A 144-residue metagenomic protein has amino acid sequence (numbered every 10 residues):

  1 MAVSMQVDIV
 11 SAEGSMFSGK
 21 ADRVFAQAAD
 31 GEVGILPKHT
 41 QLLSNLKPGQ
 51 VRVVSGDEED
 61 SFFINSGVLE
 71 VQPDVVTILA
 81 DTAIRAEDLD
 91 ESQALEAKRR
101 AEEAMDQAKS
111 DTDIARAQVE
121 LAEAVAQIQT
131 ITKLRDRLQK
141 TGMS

Functional and structural regions predicted by a protein language model:
M1-S61: A positional/architectural concept
A26, L43, E70-V71, A86-D88: A short local loop/turn or secondary-structure capping micro-motif enriched for an aromatic residue
K38, L46, I64, V71 (+1 more regions): A conserved hydrophobic position in a structured secondary element of the catalytic/binding core that shapes
H39, G67, A117: Residue-level signature of catalytic and energy-coupling elements of molecular machines, predominantly ATP/GTP-dependent
T40, D74-V76, D81-I84: Short, ordered loop/turn segments at secondary-structure junctions
R52-P73, I78: Helix-adjacent hinge/juxtasegments
S55, V68, A80-T82, K98 (+1 more regions): Generic hydrophobic/packing signal
I84-S144: Acidic/glycine-rich phosphate/pyrophosphate-binding loops and surrounding catalytic core that coordinate Mg2+
